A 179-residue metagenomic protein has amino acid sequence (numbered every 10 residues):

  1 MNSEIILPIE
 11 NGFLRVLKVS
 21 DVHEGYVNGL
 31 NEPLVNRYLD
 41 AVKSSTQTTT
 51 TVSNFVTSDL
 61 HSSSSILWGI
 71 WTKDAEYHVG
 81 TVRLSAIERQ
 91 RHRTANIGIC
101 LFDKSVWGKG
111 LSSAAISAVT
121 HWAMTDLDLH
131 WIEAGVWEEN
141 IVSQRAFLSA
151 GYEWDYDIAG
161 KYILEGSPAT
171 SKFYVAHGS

Functional and structural regions predicted by a protein language model:
M1-E24, N28-L34, L67, W71-S179: Acyl-donor (CoA/ACP) binding surface of acyl/acetyltransferases
L34-V56: Conserved GNAT-fold acetyl-CoA-binding loop/helix
V56-G69: A short helix-loop-beta-strand connector motif used in the catalytic cores of GNAT acetyltransferases and, in some
